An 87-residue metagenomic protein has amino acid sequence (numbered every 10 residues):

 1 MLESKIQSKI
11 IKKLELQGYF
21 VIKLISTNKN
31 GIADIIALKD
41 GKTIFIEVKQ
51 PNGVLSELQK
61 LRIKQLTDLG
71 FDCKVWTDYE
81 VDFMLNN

Functional and structural regions predicted by a protein language model:
M1-N87: Catalytic phosphate/metal-binding cores of nucleic-acid and nucleotide-processing enzymes, i.e., regions that mediate
